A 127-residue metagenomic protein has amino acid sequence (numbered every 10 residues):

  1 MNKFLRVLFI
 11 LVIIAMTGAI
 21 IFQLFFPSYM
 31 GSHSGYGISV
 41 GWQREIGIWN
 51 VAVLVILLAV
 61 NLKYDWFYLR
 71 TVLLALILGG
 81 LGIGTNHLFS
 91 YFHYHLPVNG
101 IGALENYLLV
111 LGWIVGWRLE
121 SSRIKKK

Functional and structural regions predicted by a protein language model:
N2-I13, Y68-L76: Interfacial segments of alpha-helical transmembrane regions
F4-V7, M16-G41: Membrane-helix boundary elements
I14-Q23, V40-N61, L78: Core segments of alpha-helical transmembrane spans in multipass integral membrane proteins
S32-W42, H95-N106: Non-cytosolic membrane-interface motifs at loop->transmembrane helix junctions
N50-V53, V72-L88, Y107-W113: Hydrophobic alpha-helical membrane segments
I56-L74: Juxtamembrane helix-break-helix junctions at the cytosolic face of small multi-pass alpha-helical membrane proteins
L62-F67, G84-G102: Membrane-helix boundary connector in multi-pass membrane proteins
L109-K127: Membrane-water interface at the C-terminal end of transmembrane alpha helices
